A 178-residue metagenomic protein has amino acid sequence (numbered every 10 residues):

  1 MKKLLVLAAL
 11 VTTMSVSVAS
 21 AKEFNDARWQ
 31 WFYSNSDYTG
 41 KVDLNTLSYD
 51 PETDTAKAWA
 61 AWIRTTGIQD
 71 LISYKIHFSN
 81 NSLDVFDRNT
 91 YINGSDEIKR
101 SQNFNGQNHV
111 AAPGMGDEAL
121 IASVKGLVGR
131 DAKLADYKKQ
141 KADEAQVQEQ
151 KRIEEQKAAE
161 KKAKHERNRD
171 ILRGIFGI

Functional and structural regions predicted by a protein language model:
L4-V16: Sec-dependent N-terminal signal peptides
A19-S73, H77-I178: N-terminal secretory-pathway/extracellular module detecting exported/lumenal segments and adjacent signal-anchor/first
